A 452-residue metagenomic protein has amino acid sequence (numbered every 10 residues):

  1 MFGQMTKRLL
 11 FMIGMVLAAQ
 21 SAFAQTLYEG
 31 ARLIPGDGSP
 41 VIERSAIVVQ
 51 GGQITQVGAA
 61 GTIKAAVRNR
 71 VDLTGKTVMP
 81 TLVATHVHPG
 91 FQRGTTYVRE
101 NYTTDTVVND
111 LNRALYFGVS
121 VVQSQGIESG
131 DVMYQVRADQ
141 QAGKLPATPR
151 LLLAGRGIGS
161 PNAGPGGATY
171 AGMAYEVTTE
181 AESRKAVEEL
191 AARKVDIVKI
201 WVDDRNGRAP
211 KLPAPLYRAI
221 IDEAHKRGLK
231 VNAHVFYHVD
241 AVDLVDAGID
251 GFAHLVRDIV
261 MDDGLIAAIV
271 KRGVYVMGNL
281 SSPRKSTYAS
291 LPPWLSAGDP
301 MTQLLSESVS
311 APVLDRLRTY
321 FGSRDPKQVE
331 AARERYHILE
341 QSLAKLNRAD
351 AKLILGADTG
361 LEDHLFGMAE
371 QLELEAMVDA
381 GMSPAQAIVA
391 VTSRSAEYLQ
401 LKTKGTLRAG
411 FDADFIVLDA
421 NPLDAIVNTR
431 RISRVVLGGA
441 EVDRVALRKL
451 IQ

Functional and structural regions predicted by a protein language model:
L33, D37-M79: Histidine-rich, glycine-flanked metal-binding segment
L33-A46, G58-A60, L365, S383-I388 (+1 more regions): Acidic, glycine-enriched loop/beta-strand segments at the rims of small-molecule binding/catalytic pockets
K76-A138, K144, G166-A168, V239-A247 (+1 more regions): Metal-associated gating/positioning segment near the N- to mid-region
V87-D105, P161-E180, D204-K211, R324-A331: Acidic/histidine-rich helix-loop elements that form or flank divalent-metal/phosphate-binding sites at the catalytic
N109-D131, T148-G155, V195-N206, K230 (+3 more regions): Divalent metal-dependent hydrolysis catalytic cores, especially in the metallo-beta-lactamase
A138-G157, K211-A233, G273-G278: Alpha-helix-loop-beta-strand connector modules within alpha/beta enzyme cores
P165-A219, D243, A253: Active-site gating/metal-coordination segments in enzymes
K185-R208, V256-A380: Active-site neighborhoods of metal-dependent hydrolases
